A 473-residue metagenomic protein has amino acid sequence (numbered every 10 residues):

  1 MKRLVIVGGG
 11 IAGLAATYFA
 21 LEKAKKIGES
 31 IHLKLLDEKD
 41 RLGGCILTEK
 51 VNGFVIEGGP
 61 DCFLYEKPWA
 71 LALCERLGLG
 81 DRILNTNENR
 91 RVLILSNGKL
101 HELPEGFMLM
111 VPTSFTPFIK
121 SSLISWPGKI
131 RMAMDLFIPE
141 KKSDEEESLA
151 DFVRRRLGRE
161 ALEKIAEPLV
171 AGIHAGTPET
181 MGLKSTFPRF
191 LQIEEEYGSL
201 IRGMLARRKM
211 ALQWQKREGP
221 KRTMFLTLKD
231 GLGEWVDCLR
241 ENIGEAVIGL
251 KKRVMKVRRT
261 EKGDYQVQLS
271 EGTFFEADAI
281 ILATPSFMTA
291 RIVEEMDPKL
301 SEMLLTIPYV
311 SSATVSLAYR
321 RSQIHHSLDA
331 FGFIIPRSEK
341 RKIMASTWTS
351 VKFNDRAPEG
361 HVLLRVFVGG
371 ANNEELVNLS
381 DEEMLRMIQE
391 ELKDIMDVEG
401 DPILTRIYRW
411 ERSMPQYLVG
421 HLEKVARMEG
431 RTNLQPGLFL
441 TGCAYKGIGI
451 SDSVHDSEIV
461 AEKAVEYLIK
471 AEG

Functional and structural regions predicted by a protein language model:
M1-A12: Beta1/beta-strand and adjacent pyrophosphate-binding region of the FAD-binding site in flavoprotein oxidoreductases
A12, R41, F287: Conserved Rossmann-like nucleotide-cofactor binding loop
L21-V51: Glycine-rich FAD pyrophosphate-binding loop
N52-E140: Dinucleotide-binding Rossmann-like beta1-alpha1 core, especially the glycine-rich loop that anchors the ADP
E105, L328-A330, A345-G473: Conserved flavin/dinucleotide-binding core of flavoenzymes
I130-M255: Active-site/ligand-binding neighborhood in enzyme catalytic cores
E146, D151, L205, K209 (+4 more regions): Conserved FAD/dinucleotide-binding core of flavoprotein oxidoreductases
L250-L364, A371-N378, E390, D394-I395 (+2 more regions): Mid-domain catalytic core of redox enzymes that form a hydrophobic substrate pocket/lid adjacent to a catalytic redox
